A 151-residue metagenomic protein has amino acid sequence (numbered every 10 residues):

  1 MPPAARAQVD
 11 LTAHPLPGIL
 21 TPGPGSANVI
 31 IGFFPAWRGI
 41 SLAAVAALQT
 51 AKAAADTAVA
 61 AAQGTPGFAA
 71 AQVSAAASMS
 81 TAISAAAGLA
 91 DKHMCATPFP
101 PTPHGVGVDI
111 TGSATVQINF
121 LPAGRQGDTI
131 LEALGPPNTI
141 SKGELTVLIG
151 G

Functional and structural regions predicted by a protein language model:
M1-G151: Intrinsically disordered, low-complexity proline/glycine-rich segments
